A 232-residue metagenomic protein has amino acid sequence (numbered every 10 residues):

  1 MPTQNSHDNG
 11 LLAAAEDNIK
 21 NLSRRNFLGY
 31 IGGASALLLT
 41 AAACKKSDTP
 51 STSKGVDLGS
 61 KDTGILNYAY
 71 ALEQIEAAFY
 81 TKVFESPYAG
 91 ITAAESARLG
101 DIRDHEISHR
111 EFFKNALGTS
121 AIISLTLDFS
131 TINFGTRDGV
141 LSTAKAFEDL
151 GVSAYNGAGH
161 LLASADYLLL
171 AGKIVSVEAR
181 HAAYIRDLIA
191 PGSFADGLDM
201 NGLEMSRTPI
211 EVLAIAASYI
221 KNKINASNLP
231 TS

Functional and structural regions predicted by a protein language model:
P2-N18, I31-G33, K46-S232: All-alpha RGS (Regulator of G-protein Signaling) helical domain and cognate RGS-like helical scaffolds
N21-R25: Twin-arginine (Tat) signal peptide motif
N26-K45: N-terminal export signals
